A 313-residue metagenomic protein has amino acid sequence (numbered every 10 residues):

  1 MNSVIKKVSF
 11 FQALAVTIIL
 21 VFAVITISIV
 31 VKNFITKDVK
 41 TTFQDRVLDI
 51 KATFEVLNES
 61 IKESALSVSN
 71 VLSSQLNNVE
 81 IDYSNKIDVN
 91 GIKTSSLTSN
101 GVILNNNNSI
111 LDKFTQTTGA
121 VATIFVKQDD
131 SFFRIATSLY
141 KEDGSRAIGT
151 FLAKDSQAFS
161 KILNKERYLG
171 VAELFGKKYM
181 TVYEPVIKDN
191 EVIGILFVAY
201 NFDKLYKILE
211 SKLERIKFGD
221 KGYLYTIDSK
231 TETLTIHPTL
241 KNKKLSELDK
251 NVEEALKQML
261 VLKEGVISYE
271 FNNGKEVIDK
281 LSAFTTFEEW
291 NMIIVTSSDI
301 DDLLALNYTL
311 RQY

Functional and structural regions predicted by a protein language model:
N2-S96, G119, V171-V182, V186 (+1 more regions): Juxtamembrane extracytoplasmic/periplasmic/luminal helical "stalk" adjacent to the first N-terminal
A13-T17, V21-T26, V295, D301-Y313: Cytoplasm-proximal transmembrane signaling helix
Q44, K62, L66, L104-T115 (+1 more regions): Short amphipathic alpha-helical segments
K51, E55, L104, N108-L111 (+6 more regions): Amphipathic alpha-helical bundle/coiled-coil segments
I81-N164, V171-L174, K230-E254: Extracellular/periplasmic ligand-sensing ectodomains of membrane signal-transduction proteins
T98-I103, K177-E210, D279-L306: Conserved beta-strands of PAS-like sensory domains
T123-A136, K154-K188, E214-Y225, K250-W290: Membrane-proximal, non-catalytic sensory/regulatory domains of signal-transducing membrane proteins
L205-K207, S211-L213, G219-D220, Q312-Y313: Juxtadomain coupling helices with adjacent low-complexity linkers
